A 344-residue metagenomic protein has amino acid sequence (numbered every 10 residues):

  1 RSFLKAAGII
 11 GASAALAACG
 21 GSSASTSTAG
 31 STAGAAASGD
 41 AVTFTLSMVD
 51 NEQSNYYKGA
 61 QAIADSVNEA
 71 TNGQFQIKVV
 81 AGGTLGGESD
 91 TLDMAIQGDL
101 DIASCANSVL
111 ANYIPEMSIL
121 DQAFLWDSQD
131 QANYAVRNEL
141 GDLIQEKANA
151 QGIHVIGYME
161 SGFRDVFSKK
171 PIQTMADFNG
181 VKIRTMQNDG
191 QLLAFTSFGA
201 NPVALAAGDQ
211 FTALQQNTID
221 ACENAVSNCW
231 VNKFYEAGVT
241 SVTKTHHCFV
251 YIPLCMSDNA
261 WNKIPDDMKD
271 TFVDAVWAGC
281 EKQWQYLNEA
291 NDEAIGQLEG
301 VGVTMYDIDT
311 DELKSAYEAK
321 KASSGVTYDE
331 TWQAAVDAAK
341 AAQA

Functional and structural regions predicted by a protein language model:
R1-L4: N-terminal export leaders
A7-G11, G20-A24, A33-Q129, A148-A344: N-terminal secretory/targeting leader peptides
Q131-V136: A gly/proline- and charged-residue-enriched helix-loop-helix capping module
R137-E146: Signature of the catalytic double-stranded beta-helix
